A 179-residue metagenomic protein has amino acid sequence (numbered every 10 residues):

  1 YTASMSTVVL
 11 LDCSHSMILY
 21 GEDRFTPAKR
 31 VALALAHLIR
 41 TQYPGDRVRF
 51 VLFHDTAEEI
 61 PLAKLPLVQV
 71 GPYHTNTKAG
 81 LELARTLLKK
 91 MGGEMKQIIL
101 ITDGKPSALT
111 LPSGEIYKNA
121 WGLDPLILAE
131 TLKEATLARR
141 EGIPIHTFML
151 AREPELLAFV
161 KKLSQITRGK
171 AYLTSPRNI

Functional and structural regions predicted by a protein language model:
Y1-L65, G80-L81, E94-I101, H146-E155: Von Willebrand factor
G21-R24, L67-N76, A120-P125: Flexible beta-alpha connector loops of hexameric P-loop NTPases
V31, A79-L83, E130-E134: Well-ordered alpha-helical segments embedded in enzymatic catalytic cores
L33-A36, E59, Y73-K78, L123-L126 (+1 more regions): Glycine-rich loops and low-complexity Gly/Arg-rich segments that provide flexible linkers or classic glycine-based
P66-Q69, S164-I166: Short, hinge-like loop/turn segments at secondary-structure boundaries
T86-L87: Compositionally biased, low-complexity/repeat regions
M91-E94, K105-A108, P112-I179: Von Willebrand factor type A / integrin I
